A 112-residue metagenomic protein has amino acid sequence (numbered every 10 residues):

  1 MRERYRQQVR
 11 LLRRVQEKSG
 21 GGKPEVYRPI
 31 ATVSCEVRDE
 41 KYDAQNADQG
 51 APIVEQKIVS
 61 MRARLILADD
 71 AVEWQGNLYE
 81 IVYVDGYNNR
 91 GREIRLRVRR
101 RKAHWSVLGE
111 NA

Functional and structural regions predicted by a protein language model:
M1-S34: Extended boundary segments
K23-A112: Short, conserved turn/kink motifs that form compact alpha/beta structural patches or helix kinks used as
